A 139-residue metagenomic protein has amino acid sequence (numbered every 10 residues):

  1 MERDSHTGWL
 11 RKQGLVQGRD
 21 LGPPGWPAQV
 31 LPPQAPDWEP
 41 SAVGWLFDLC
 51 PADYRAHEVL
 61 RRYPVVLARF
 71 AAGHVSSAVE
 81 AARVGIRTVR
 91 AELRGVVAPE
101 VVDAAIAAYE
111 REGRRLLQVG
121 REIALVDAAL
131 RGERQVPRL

Functional and structural regions predicted by a protein language model:
E2-G22: Short, charged low-complexity linear motifs
D4, R11-Q13, P33-L139: Eukaryotic low-complexity, intrinsically disordered regulatory segments enriched in serine, proline and acidic residues
G18-P33: Short acidic, low-complexity intrinsically disordered linear motifs used for protein-protein interactions
